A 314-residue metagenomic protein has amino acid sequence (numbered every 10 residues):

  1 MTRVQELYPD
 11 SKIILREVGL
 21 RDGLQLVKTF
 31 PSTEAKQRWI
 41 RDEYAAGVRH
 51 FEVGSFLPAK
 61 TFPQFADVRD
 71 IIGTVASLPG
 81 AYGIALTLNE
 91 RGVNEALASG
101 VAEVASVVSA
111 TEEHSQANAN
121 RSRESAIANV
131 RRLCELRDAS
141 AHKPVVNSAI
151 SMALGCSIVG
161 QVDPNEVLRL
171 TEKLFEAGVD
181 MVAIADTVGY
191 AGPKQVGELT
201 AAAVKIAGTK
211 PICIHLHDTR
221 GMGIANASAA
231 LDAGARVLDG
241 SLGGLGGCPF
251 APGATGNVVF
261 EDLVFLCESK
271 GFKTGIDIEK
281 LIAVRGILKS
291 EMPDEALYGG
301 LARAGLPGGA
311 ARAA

Functional and structural regions predicted by a protein language model:
M1-A314: Catalytic cores and adjacent flexible loops of soluble metabolic enzymes that perform enolate/carbanion chemistry on
